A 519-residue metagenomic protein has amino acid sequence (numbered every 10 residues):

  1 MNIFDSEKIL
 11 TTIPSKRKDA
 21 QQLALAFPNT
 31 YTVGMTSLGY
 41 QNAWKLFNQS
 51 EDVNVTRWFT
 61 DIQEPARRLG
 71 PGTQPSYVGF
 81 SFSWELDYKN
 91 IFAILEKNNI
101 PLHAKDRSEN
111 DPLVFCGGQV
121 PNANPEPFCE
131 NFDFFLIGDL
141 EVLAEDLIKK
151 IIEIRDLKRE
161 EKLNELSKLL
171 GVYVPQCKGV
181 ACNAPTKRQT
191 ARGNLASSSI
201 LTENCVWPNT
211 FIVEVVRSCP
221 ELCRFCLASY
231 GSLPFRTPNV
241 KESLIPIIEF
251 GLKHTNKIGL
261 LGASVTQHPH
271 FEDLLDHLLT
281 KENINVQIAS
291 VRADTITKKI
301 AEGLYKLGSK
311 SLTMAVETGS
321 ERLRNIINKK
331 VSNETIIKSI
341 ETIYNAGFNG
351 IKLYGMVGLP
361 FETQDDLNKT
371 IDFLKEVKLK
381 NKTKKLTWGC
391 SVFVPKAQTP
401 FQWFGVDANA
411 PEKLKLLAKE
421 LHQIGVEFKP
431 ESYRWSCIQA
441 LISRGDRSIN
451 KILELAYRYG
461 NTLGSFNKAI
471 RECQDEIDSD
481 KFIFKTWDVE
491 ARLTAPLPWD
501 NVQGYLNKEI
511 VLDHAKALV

Functional and structural regions predicted by a protein language model:
M1-S15, L23-L25, Q423-V519: Radical SAM enzyme core and accessory elements
N2-A24, T32, Y173-V213: N-terminal [4Fe-4S]-dependent radical SAM core
L25-A26, T30-T32, L244-K352, V357-T387 (+1 more regions): Conserved SAM/AdoMet-binding glycine-rich loop
S37, C205-V240: Canonical Radical SAM [4Fe-4S] cluster-binding loop centered on the CxxxCxxC motif and its immediate flanking residues
Y40-N42, L95, E130-F132, I151-I152 (+8 more regions): Short secondary-structure boundary/capping segments
N42-N54, L279-K281: Short helix-loop-beta junction
T60-V180, P400-D446, E454-S465, V511: Glycine-rich beta-alpha loop elements in corrinoid/cobalamin-binding modules across cobalamin-dependent enzymes
E221, P269, K299-I300, R322-I327 (+4 more regions): Flexible glycine/acidic-rich beta-alpha junction loops that bind and position SAM and/or redox cofactors in anaerobic
